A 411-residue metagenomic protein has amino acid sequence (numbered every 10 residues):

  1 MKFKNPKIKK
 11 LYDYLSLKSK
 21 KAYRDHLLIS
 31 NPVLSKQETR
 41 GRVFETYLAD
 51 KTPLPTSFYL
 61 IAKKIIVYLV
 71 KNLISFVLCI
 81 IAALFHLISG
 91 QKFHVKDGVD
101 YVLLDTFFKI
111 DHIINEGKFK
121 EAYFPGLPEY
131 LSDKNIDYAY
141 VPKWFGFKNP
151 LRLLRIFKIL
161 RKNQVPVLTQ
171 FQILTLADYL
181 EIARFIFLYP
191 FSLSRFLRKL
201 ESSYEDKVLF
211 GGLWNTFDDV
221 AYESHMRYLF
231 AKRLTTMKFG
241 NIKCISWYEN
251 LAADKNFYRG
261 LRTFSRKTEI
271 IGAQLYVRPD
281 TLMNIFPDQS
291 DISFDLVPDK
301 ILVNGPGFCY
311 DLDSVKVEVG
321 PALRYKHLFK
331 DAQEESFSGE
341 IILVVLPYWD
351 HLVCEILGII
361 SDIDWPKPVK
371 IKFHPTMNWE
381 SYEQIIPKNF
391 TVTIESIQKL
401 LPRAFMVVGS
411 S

Functional and structural regions predicted by a protein language model:
M1-S411: Catalytic-core helical/loop segments in enzymes performing group transfer/polymerization on anionic/lipid-linked
